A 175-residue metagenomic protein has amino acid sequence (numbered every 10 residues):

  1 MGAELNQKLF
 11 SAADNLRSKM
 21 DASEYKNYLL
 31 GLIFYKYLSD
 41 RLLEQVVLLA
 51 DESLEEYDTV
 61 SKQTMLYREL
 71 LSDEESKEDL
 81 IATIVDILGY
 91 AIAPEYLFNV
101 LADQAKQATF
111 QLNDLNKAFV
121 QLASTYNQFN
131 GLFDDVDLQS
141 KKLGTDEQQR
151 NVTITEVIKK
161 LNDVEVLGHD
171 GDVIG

Functional and structural regions predicted by a protein language model:
M1-G175: Non-catalytic, mostly N-terminal accessory regions of nucleic-acid modification and defense proteins
